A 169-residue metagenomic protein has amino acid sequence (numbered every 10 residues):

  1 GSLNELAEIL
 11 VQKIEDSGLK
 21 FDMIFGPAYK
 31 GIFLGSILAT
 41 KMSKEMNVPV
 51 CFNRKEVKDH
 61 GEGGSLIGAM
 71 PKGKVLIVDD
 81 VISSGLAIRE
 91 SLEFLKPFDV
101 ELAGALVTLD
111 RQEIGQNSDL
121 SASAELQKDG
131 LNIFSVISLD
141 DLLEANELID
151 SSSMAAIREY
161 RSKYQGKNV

Functional and structural regions predicted by a protein language model:
G1-V78, S83-V169: PRPP-associated nucleotide enzymes
